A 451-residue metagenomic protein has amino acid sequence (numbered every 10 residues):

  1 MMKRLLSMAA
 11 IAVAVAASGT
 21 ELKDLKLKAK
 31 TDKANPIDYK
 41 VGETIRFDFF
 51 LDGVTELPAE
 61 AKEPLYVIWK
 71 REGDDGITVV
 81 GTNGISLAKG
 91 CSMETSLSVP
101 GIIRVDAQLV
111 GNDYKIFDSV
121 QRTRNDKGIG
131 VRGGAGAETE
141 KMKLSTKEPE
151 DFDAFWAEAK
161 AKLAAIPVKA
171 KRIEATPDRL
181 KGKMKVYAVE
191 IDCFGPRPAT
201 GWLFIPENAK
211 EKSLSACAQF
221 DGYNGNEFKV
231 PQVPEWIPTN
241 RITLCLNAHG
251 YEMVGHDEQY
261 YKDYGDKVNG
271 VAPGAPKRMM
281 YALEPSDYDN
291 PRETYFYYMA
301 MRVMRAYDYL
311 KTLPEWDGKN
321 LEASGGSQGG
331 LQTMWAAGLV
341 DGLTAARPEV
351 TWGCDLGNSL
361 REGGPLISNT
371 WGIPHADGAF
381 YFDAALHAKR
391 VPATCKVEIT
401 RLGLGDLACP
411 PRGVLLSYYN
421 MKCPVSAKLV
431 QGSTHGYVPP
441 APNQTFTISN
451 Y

Functional and structural regions predicted by a protein language model:
A9-S18: Hydrophobic h-region of N-terminal signal peptides that target proteins for export in Gram-negative bacteria
T20-K183: N-terminal targeting or regulatory segments adjacent to alpha/beta-hydrolase or S9 domains
G201-I205, K212-Y223: Short beta-strand element of the alpha/beta-hydrolase
N208, P276-S327: Gly/Ser-rich "nucleophile elbow"/oxyanion-hole loop immediately N-terminal to the catalytic nucleophile in hydrolases
G225-M301, N358-P365: Cap/lid segment of the alpha/beta-hydrolase catalytic domain
Q259, G326, G330-D377, L429 (+1 more regions): Hydrolase active-site cap/lid region
L356, A408-P411, L415-Y451: C-terminal catalytic histidine-bearing segment of alpha/beta-hydrolase fold enzymes
L360-N420: The feature captures the conserved acid-bearing segment of alpha/beta-hydrolase catalytic domains
